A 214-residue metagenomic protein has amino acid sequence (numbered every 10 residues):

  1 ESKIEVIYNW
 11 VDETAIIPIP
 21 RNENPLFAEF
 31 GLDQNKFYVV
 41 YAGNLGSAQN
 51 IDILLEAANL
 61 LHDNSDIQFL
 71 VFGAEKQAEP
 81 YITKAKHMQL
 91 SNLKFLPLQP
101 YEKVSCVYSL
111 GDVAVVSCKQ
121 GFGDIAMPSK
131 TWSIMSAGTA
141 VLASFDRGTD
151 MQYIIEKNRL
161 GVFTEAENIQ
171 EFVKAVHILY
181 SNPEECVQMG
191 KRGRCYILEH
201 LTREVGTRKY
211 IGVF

Functional and structural regions predicted by a protein language model:
I7-W10: Carbohydrate-associated surface elements
D12, N44-N50, H62-D63, A74-Q77 (+2 more regions): Nucleotide-sugar-dependent glycosyltransferase donor-binding/catalytic pocket residues
I17-L32: A short helix/loop element that forms part of the nucleotide-sugar donor recognition site in Leloir-type
D33-Q49, L55-A58, L70: Conserved donor-binding/catalytic core segment of Leloir-type glycosyltransferases
Q49, P100-V107, A114-M135, V141-Y153: Nucleotide-sugar-dependent
N64-G73, A78-S105: Nucleotide-activated donor-binding/catalytic signature segment of Leloir-type glycosyltransferases, i.e., the conserved
D146-H177, E185: Change "using UDP/GDP/dTDP sugars" to "using nucleotide sugars
E171, I178, E185-E199, K209-G212: A short, well-ordered alpha-helix in the C-terminal region of glycosyltransferases
